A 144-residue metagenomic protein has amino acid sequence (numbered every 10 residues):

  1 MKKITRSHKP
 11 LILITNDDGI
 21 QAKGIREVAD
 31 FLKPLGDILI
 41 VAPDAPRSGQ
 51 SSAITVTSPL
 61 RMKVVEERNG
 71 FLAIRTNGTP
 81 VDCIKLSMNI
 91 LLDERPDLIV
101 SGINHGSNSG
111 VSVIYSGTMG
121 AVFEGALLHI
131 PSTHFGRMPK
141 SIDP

Functional and structural regions predicted by a protein language model:
K2-I12, K23-I90, R95: A cross-family phosphate/adenosyl-ligand binding-site feature
I14-Q21, S112-V113: Short, glycine-rich nucleotide/cofactor-binding loops
L98: Short, Asp-centered acidic motifs that coordinate Mg2+ and/or phosphate in catalytic or ligand-binding sites
S107-S116: Glycine/threonine-rich flexible loop motifs
A121-A126: Hydrophobic/aromatic ligand-binding patch that stacks against planar heteroaromatic rings of cofactors or nucleotides
G136-P144: Active-site rim beta-loop-alpha module in soluble metabolic enzymes
